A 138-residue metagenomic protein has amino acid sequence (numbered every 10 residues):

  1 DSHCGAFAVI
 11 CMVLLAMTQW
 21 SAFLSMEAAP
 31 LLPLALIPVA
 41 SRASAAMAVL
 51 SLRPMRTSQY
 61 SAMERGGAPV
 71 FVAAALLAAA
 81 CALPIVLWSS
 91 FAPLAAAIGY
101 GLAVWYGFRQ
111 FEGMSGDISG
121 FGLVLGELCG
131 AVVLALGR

Functional and structural regions predicted by a protein language model:
D1, S61-G66, G120, V124: Short amphipathic alpha-helical coupling elements at transmembrane boundaries
D1-A28, P33-L34, F71-P84, V124-G130 (+1 more regions): Multi-pass membrane catalytic core of lipid/isoprenoid biosynthesis enzymes
L24-S25, L50, R109, A135: Transmembrane helix-loop junction
L34-P38, A62, A92-A97, G122-L123: Alpha-helical transmembrane segments of multi-pass membrane proteins, especially transporters and channels
L36-S51, A97-G107: Transmembrane alpha-helical segments that form the membrane-embedded catalytic/substrate-channel core of multi-pass
A43-L77, Q110-M114: Solvent-exposed interhelical
F71-S89, P93-V104: Hydrophobic core of alpha-helical transmembrane segments in multi-pass integral membrane proteins
W105-C129: Interfacial loop-to-transmembrane junctions
